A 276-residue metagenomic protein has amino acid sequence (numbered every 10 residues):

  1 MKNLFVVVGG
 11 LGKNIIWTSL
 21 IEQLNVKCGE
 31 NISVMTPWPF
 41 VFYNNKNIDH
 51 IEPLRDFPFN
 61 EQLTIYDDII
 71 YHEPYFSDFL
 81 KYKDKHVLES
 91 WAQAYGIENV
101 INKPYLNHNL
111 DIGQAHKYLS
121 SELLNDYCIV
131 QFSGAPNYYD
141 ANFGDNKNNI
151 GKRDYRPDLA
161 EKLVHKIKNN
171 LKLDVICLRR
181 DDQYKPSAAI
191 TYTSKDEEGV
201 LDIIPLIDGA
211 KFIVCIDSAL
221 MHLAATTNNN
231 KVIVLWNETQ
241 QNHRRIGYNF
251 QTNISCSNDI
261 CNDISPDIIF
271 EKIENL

Functional and structural regions predicted by a protein language model:
M1-L276: Catalytic machinery of carbohydrate-active enzymes, primarily nucleotide-sugar-dependent glycosyltransferases
